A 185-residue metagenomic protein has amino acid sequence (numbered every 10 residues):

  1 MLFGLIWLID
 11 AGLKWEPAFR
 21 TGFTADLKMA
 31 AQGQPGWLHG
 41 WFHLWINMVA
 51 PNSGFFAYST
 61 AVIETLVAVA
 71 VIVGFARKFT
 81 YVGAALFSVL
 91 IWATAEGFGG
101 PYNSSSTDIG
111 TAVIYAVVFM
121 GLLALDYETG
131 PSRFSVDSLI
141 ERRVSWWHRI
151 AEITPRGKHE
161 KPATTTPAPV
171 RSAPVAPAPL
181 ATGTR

Functional and structural regions predicted by a protein language model:
M1-I63, V73-R185: Extended, low-polarity transmembrane helix blocks
